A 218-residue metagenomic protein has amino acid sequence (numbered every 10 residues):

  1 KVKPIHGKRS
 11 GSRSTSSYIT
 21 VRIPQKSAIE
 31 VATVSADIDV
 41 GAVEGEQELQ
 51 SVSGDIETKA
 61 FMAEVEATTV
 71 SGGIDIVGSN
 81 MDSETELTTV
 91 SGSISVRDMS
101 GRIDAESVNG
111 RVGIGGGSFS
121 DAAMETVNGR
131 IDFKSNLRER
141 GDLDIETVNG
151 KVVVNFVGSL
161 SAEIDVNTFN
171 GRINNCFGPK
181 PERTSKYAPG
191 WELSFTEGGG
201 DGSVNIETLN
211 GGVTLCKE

Functional and structural regions predicted by a protein language model:
K1-E218: Intrinsically disordered, low-complexity terminal regions
